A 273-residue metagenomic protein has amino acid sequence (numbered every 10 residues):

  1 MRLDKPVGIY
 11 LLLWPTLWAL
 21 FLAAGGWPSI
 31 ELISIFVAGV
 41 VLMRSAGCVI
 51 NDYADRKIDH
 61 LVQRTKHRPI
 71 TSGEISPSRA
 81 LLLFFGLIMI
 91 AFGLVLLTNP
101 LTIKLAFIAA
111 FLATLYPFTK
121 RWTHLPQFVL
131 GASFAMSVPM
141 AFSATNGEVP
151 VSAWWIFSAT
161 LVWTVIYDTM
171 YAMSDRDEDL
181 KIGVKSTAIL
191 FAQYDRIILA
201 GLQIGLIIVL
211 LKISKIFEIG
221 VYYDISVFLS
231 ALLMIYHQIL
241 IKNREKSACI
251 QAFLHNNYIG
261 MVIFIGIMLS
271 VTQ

Functional and structural regions predicted by a protein language model:
M1, D55, P126, D175: Residue-level signature of catalytic and energy-coupling elements of molecular machines, predominantly ATP/GTP-dependent
R2-L22, G131-A135, F264-G266: The first (N-terminal) embedded transmembrane alpha-helix
L3-P6, E74-I75, A110, A144-E148 (+1 more regions): C-terminal membrane-associated helical module and adjoining short loops/tails
P6, I50, A54-D59, E178: Proline-centered turn/helix-capping motifs that create local helix->coil transitions or kinks
L12, A38-V40, R56-A106, K181-V221 (+1 more regions): Multi-pass membrane catalytic core of lipid/isoprenoid biosynthesis enzymes
T16-L17, F21-A54, R64, I88-L96 (+3 more regions): Membrane-embedded alpha-helical segments that form the functional core of polytopic membrane enzymes, especially those
L20-A24, I90-T98, L115-F118, M140-T145 (+2 more regions): Hydrophobic alpha-helical transmembrane segments
R68-V151, W155, I235-N243, L254 (+1 more regions): Intramembrane alpha-helical segments
